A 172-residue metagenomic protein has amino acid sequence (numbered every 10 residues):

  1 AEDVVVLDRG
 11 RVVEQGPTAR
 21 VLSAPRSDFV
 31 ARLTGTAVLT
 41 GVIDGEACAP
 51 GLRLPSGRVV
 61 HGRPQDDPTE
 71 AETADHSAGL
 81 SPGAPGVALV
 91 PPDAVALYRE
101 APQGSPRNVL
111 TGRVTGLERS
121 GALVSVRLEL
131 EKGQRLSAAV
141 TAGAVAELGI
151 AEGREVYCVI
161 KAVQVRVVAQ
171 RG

Functional and structural regions predicted by a protein language model:
A1-R58, P92-D93: Internal alpha/beta loop-helix hairpins
V4, G10-V12, L128, A138 (+1 more regions): Hydrophobic packing within well-folded, soluble alpha/beta domains
L7, V109, L130: Short, acidic, Ser/Thr-enriched surface-loop or helix-capping motifs
V13, A19, D44, Q65 (+2 more regions): Conserved positions in beta-strands of structured domains
G45-P50, L117-L123: Short, conserved beta-turn/loop elements at beta-strand boundaries and strand-helix junctions
L52, V126-L128: Short beta-strand motif preference
S56-E118, Q134-R135, A139-G172: Glycine/charge-rich catalytic "coupling/switch" loops of P-loop NTPases
